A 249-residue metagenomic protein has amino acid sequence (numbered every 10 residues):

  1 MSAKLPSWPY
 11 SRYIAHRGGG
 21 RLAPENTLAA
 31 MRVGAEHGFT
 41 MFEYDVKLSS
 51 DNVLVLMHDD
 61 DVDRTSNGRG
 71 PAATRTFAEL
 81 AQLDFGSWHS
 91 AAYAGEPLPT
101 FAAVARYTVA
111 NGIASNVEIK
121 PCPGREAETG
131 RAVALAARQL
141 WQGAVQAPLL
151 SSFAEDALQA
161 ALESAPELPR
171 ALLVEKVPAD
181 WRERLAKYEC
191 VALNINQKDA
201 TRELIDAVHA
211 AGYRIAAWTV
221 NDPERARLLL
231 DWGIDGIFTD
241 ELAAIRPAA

Functional and structural regions predicted by a protein language model:
M1-A249: Phosphate-group recognition and catalysis centered on beta-loop-alpha active-site segments
